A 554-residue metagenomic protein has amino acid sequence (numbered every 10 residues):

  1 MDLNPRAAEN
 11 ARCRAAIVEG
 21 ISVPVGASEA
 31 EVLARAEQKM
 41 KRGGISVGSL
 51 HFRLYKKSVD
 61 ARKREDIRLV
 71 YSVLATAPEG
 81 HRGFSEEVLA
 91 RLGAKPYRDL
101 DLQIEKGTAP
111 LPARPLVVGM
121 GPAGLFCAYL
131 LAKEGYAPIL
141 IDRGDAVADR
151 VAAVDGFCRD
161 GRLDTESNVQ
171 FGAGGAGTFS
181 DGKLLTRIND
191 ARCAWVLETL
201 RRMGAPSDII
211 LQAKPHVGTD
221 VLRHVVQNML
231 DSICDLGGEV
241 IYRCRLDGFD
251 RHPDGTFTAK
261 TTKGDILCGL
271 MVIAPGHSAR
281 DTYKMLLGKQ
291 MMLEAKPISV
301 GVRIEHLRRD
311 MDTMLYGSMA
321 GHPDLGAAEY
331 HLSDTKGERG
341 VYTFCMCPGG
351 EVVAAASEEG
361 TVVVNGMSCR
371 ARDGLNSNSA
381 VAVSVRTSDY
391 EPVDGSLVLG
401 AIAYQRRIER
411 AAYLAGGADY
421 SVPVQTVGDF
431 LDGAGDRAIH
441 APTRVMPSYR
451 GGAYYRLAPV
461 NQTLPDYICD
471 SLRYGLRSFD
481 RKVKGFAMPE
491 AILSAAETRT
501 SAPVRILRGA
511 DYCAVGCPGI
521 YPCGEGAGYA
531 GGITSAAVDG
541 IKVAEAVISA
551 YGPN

Functional and structural regions predicted by a protein language model:
D2-I67, L74-N554: Residues forming the flavin
